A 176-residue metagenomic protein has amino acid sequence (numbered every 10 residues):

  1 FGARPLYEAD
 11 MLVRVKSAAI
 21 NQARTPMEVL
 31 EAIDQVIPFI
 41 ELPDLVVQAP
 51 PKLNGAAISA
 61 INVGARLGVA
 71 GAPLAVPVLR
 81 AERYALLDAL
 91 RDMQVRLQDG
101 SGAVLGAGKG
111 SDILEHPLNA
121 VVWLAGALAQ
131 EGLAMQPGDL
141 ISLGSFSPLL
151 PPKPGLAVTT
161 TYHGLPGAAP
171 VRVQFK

Functional and structural regions predicted by a protein language model:
F1-H116, A169-R172, K176: Catalytic-core "active-site belt" of small-molecule-metabolizing enzymes, emphasizing His/Asp/Glu-rich regions
G108-A157, T161-P170, K176: Accessory, usually C-terminal, subdomains that scaffold auxiliary metal cofactors
